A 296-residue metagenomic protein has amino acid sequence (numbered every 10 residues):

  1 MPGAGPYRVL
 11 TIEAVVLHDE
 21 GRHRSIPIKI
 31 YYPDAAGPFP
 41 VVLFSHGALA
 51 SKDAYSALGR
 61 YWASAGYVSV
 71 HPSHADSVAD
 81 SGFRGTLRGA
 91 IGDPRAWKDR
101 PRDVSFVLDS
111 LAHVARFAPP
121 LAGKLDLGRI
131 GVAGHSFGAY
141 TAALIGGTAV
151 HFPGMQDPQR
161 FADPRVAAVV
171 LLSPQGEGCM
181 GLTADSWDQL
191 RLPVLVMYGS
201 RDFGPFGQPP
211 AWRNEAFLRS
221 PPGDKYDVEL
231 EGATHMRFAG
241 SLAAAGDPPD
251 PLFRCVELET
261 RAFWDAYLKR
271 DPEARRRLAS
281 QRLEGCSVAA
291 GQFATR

Functional and structural regions predicted by a protein language model:
M1-L43, V68: Short conserved active-site loop signatures built around small residues
A36-F39, F44-G82, G178-C179, F203-G207: Short substrate-entry loop that stabilizes the transition state in hydrolases
P40-V42, R129, A167: Alpha/beta-hydrolase fold active-site loops
G47, G134-A142: Gly/Ala-rich beta-loop-alpha elbow adjacent to hydrolase catalytic centers
A90-G128, Y140: Alpha/beta-hydrolase active-site loop
D109-A112, A139-P153: Short glycine-enriched nucleophile-adjacent loop and the immediately C-terminal alpha-helix near the catalytic center
M155-G232: The feature captures the conserved acid-bearing segment of alpha/beta-hydrolase catalytic domains
G232-M236, G240-R296: Alpha/beta-hydrolase-fold serine-hydrolase catalytic core, especially in secreted/extracellular enzymes
